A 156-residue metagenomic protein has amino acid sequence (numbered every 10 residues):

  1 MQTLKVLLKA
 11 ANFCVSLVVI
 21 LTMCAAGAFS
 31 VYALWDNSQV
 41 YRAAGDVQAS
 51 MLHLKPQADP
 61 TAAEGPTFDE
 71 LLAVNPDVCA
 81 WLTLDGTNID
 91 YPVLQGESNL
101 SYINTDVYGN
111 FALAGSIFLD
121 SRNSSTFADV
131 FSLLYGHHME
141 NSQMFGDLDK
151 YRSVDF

Functional and structural regions predicted by a protein language model:
Q2-M23: N-terminal Sec-pathway targeting helices
L17-I20, C24-F156: Solvent-exposed, non-transmembrane regions of membrane-associated and secreted proteins
